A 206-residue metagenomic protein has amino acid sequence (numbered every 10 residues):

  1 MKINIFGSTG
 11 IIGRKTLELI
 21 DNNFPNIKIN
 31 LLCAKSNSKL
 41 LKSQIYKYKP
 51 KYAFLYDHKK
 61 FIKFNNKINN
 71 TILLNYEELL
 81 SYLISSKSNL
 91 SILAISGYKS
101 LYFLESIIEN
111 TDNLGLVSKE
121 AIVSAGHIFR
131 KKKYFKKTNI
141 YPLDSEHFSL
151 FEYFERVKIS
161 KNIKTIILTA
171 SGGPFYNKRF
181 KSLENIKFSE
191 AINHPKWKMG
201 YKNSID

Functional and structural regions predicted by a protein language model:
M1-K49: N-terminal Rossmann-like dinucleotide-binding module
N30-K35, K51-H58, S118: Short internal beta-strands
K49-Y52, N69-T71, N110-N113, F135-T138: A short helix->loop->beta-strand "cap" motif at the edges of active sites that frequently abuts
F54-Y56, I72-L79: Short acidic-hydrophobic, aromatic-tinged amphipathic segments that line or gate anion-handling sites
N75-S106: Beta-loop-alpha module in the N-terminal Rossmann-like domain of NAD(P)-dependent dehydrogenases, especially those
G97-S106, K119-T138: Rossmann-fold NAD(P)-binding glycine/threonine-rich loop
I128-P142, F154-T165: Basic phosphate/pyrophosphate-binding loop/patch that engages nucleotide-derived ligands
S149, Y153-D206: Conserved anion/nucleotide-ligand pocket segment
